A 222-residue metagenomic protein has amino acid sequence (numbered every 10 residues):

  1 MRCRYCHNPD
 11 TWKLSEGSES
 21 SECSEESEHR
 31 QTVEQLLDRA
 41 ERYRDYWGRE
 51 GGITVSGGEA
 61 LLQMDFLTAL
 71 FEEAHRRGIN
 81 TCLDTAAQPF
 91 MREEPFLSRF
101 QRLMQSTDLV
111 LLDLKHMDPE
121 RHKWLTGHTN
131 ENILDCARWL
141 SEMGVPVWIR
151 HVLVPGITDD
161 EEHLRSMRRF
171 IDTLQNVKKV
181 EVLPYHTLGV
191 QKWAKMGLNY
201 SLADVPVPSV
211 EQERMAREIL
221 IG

Functional and structural regions predicted by a protein language model:
R2: The −1 position to Zn-ligating cysteines in a subset of zinc-ribbon hairpins
Y5-Q105: Conserved Radical SAM active-site core
D38, W148, L153-G222: Auxiliary Fe-S-binding modules of radical SAM enzymes
E41, D45, F96-M117, M167-K179: Structural recognition of alpha->loop->beta junctions
I53, T81-L83, V110-L112, V147-I149 (+1 more regions): Hydrophobic faces of well-ordered beta-strands that scaffold small-molecule active sites in alpha/beta enzyme cores
A60-L61, Q88-R92, V110-T126, L153-V154 (+1 more regions): Conserved radical SAM core fold
T68-R76, S141, R217, I221: Surface-exposed amphipathic alpha-helices with a cationic face
Q88-P89, P119-L125, C136-M167: Conserved strand-turn element in the central/C-terminal portion of the radical SAM core barrel that lines
